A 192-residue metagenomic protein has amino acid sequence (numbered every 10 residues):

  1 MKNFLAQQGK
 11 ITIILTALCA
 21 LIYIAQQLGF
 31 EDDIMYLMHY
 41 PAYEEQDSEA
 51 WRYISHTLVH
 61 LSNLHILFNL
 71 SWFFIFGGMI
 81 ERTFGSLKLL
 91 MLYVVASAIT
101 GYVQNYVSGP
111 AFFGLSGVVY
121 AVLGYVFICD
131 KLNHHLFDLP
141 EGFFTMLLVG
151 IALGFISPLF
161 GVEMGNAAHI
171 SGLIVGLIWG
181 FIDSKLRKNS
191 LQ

Functional and structural regions predicted by a protein language model:
M1-Q192: A detector for small-residue-rich transmembrane helices and their helix-helix packing motifs
